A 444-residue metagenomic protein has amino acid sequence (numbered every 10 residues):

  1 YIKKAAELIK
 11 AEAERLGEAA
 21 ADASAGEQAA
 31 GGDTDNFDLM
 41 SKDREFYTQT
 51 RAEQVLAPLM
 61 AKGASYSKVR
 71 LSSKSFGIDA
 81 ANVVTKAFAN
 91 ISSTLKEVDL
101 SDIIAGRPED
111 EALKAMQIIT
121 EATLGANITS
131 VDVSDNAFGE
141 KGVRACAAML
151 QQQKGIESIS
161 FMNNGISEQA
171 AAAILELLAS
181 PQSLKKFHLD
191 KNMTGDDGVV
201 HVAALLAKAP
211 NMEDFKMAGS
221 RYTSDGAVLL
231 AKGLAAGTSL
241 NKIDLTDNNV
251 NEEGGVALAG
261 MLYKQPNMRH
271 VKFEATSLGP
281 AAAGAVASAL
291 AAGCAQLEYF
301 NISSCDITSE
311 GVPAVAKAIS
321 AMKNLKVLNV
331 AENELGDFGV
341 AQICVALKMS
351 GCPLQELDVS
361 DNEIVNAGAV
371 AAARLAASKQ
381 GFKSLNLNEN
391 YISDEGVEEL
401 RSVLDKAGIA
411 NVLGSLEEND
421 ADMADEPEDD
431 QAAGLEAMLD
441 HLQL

Functional and structural regions predicted by a protein language model:
Y1-L444: Leucine-rich tandem repeat or coiled-coil scaffolds
